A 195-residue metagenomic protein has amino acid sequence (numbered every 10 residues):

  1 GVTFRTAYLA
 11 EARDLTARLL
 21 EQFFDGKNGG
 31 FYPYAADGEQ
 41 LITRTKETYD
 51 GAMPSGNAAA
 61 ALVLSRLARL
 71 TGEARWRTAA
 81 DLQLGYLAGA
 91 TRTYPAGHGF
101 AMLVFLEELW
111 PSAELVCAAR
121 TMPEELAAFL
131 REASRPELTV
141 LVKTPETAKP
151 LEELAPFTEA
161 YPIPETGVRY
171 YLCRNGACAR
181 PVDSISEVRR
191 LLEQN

Functional and structural regions predicted by a protein language model:
G1-N195: Glycan-recognition and catalytic cores of secretory/periplasmic carbohydrate-active enzymes
